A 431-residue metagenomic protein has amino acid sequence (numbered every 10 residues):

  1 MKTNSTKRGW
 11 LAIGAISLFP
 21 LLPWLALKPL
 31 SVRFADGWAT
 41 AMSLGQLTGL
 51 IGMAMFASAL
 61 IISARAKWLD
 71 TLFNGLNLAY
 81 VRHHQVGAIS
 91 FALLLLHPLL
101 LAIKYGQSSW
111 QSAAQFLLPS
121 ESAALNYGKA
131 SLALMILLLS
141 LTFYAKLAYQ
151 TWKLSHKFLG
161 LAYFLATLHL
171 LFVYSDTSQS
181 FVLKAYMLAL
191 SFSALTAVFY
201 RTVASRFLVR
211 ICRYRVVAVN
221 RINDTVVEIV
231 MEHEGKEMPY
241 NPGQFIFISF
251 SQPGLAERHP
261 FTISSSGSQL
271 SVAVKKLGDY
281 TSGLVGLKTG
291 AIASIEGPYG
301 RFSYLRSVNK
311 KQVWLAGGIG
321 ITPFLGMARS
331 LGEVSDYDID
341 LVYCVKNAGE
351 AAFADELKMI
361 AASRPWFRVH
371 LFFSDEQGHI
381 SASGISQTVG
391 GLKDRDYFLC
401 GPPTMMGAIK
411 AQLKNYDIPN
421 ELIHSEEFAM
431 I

Functional and structural regions predicted by a protein language model:
M1-E228, E234, P242, P298 (+1 more regions): Membrane-embedded alpha-helical bundles that constitute the cytochrome b-like, heme-associated redox core of multi-pass
K2-G14, I103, L165-L171, S178 (+4 more regions): Reductase modules of NAD(P)H-dependent flavoproteins
H83, H156, G243, I263 (+2 more regions): Short, conserved phosphate/pyrophosphate- and ester-handling motifs at nucleotide-, phospho-/glycolipid
F207-E296, S303, K310, G332 (+3 more regions): Ferredoxin-reductase
R306-N309, L392-K393: Short helix-loop-beta connector
K311-L315, F398: Conserved beta-strand elements of the Class I
I321-E333: Histidine-anchored nucleotide/phosphate-binding helix
